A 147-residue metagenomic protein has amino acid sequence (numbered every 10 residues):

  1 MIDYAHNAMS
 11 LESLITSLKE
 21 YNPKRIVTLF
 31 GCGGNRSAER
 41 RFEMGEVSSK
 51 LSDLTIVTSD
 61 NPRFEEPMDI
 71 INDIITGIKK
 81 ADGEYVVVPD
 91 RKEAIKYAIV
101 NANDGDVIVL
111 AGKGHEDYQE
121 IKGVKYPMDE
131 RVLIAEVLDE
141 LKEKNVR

Functional and structural regions predicted by a protein language model:
M1-R147: ATP-dependent carboxylate-amine ligase
